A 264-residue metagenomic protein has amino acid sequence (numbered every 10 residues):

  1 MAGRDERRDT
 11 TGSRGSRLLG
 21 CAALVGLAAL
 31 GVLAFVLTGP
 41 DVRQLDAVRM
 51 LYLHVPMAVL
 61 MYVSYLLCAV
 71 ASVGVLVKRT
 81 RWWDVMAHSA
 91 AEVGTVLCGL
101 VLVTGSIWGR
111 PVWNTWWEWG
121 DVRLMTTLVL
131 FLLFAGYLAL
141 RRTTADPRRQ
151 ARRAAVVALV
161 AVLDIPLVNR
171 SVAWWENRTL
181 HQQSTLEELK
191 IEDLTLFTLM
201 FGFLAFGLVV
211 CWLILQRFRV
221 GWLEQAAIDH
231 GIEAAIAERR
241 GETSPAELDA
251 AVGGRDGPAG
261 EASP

Functional and structural regions predicted by a protein language model:
M1-G12, F218-P264: Extramembrane terminal tails and long inter-domain/linker segments of multi-pass membrane proteins
R7-A23: N-terminal membrane topogenic signal
L24-V42: Alpha-helical transmembrane segments of multi-pass membrane proteins
L45-V55, W113-T126, Q150-A154: Non-cytosolic membrane-interface motifs at loop->transmembrane helix junctions
V55, A173-C211, G231-G241: Membrane-interface transmembrane-helix boundary segments in multi-pass integral membrane proteins
M57-A71, L128-R141, F197-L215: Hydrophobic cores of alpha-helical transmembrane segments in multi-pass inner/ER membrane proteins, independent
V93-R142: Membrane-interface helix-loop-helix modules in multi-pass inner-membrane proteins
A154-R170: Hydrophobic alpha-helical membrane-insertion segments
